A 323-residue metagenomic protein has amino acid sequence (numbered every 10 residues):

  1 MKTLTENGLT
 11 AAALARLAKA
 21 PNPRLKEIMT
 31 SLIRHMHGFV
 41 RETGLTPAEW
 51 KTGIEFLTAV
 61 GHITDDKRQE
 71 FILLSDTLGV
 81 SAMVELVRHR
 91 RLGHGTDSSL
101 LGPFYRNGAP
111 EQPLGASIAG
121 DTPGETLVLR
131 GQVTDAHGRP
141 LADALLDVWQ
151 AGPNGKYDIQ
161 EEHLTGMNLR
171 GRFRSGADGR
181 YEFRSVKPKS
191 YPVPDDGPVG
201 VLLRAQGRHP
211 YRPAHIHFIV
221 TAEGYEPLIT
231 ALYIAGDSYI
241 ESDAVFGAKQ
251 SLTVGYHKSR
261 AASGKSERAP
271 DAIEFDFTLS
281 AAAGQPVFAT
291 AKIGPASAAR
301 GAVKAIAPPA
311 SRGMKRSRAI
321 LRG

Functional and structural regions predicted by a protein language model:
K2-G323: Beta-strand-dominated extracellular/periplasmic modules and repeats in secreted or surface-exposed proteins
